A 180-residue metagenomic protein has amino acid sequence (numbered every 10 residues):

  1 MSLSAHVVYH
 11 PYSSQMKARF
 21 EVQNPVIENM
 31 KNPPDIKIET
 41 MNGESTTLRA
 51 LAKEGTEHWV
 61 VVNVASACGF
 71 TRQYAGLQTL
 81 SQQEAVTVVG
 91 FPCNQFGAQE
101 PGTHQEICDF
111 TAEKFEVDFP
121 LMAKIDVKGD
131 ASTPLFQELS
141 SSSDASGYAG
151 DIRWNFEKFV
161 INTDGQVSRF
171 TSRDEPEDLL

Functional and structural regions predicted by a protein language model:
H6-F20, N24-L180: Chalcogenol-based redox active-site neighborhoods
